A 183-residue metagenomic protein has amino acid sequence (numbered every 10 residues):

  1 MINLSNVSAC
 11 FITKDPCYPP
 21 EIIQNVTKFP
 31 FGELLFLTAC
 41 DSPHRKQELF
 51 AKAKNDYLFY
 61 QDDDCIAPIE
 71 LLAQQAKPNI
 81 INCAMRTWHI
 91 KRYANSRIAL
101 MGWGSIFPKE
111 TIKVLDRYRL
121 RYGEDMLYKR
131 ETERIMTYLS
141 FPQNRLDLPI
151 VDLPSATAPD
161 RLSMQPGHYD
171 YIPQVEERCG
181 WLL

Functional and structural regions predicted by a protein language model:
I2, S8, D15-Y18, I22 (+1 more regions): C-terminal catalytic/acceptor-binding lobe
I2-L4, Q24-E33: Short, acidic, metal-binding catalytic loop of nucleotide-sugar glycosyltransferases
V7-A9, L58: Conserved hydrophobic helix-helix packing surfaces used for dimerization/oligomerization
F11-K14, F31-C40: Short beta-strand/loop segment that forms part of the nucleotide-sugar
A39-L49: Short, conserved structural micro-motifs that define repeat-unit consensus positions and nucleotide-binding loops
Q47-Y57: Active-site nucleotide-sugar/metal-binding loop of Leloir-type enzymes
D56-I66: Short beta-strand-to-loop acidic/aromatic patch adjacent to the donor-nucleotide binding site
I66-M126, E131: Conserved catalytic core of nucleotide-sugar-dependent glycosyltransferases
